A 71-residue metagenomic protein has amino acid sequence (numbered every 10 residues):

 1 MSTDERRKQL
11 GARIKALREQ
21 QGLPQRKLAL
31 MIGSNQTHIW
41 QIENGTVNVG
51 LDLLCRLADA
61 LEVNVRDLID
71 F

Functional and structural regions predicted by a protein language model:
M1-Q9: A detector for short, charged/polar N-terminal pre-domain segments
K8, E19-Q20, N48: Short amphipathic helical patch at the helix-1/turn junction of helix-turn-helix
A12-M31, R56, L61: Short basic helix-loop element that most often maps to the first helix and adjoining turn of HTH DNA-binding modules
K27, H38, N48, D67: Residues in the helix-turn-helix
I32-V47: Recognition helix of helix-turn-helix/homeodomain-like DNA-binding domains that insert into the DNA major groove
T46-R56: Short, basic-rich loop-to-helix N-cap that marks the start of a DNA-contacting helix
V49-L51, E62-F71: Short C-terminal boundary/hinge segments that cap the last helix of small helical domains
